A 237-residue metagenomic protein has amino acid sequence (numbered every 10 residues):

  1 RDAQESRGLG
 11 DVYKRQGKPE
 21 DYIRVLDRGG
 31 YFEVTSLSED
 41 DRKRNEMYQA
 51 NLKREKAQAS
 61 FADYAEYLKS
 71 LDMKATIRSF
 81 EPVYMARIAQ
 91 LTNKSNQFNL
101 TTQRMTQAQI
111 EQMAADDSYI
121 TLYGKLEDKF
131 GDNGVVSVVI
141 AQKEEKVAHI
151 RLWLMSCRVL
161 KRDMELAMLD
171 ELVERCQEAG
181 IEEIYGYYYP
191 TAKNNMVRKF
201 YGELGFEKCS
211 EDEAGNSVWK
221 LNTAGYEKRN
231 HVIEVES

Functional and structural regions predicted by a protein language model:
D2-Y13: Single conserved hydrophobic/aromatic residue that forms the stacking wall/gate of nucleotide- or nucleobase-binding
S6-R7, G134-V136, N195-F200: A short acidic (Asp/Glu
K14-L71, E174-S237: Terminal substrate-recognition subdomain of acyl/acetyltransferases
I77-S156: A conserved beta-strand-loop-helix scaffold within acyl/acetyltransferase catalytic domains
L91-K94, M113, W153, E171-R175 (+3 more regions): Generic, well-ordered alpha-helical scaffold segments in large soluble proteins
F130-D132, C157-K161, T191-M196: Flexible loop/turn segments at secondary-structure boundaries
L160-E174: Conserved acetyl-CoA-binding loop-helix of GNAT-fold acetyltransferases
